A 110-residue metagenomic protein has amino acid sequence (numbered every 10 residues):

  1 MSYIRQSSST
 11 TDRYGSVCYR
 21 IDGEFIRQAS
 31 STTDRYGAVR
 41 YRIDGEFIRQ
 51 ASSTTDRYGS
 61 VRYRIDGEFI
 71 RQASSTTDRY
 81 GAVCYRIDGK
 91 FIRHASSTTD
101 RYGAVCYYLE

Functional and structural regions predicted by a protein language model:
M1-E110: Intrinsically disordered, low-complexity proline/glycine-rich segments
